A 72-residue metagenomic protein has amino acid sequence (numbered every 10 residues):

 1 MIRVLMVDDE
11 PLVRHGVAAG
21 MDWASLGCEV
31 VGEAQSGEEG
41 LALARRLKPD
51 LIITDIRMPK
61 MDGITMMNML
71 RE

Functional and structural regions predicted by a protein language model:
M1-R3: Non-catalytic signal-transmission and effector/linker regions of two-component phosphorelay proteins
M6, E33: Conserved SAM-binding loop
D8, D55: Active-site residues of response regulator receiver
P11-G32: Two-component/phosphorelay signaling modules centered on CheY-like receiver
S36-E39, D62-T65: Acidic catalytic/metal-coordinating carboxylates
L47-I53: Active-site beta3 strand of CheY-like receiver
M58: Receiver (REC) domain active-site loop signature in two-component systems and cognate sites in sensor histidine kinases
